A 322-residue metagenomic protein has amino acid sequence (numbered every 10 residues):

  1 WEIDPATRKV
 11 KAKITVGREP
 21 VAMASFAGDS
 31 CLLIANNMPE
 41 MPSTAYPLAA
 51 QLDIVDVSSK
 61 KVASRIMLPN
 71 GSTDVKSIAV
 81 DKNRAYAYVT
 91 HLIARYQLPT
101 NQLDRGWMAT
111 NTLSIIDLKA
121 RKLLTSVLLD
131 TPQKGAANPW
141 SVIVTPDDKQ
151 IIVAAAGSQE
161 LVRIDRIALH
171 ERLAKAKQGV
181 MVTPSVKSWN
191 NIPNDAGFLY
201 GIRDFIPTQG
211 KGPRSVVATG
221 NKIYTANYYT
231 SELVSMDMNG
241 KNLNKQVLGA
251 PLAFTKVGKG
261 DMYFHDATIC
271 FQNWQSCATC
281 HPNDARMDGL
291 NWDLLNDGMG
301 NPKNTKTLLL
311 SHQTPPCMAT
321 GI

Functional and structural regions predicted by a protein language model:
I3, S25, D53-V55, S158: Gly/Ser/Thr-rich loops at beta-strand to alpha-helix junctions that form or flank small-molecule/cofactor-binding
I3-R8, V55, S59-K61: Extracytoplasmic/lumenal domain signature
P5, E19-V21, I34-D53, V89-Q102 (+2 more regions): Beta-propeller blade termini and top-face loops
R8, S64, K76-Q102, A109-T112 (+1 more regions): Periplasmic c-type cytochrome electron-transfer domains
V10-A24, M38-E40, P47-A50, V62-S77: Asp-box/WD-like beta-propeller blade repeats and closely related beta-sheet repeat scaffolds
T15-G17, F26, A35, V55-S58 (+5 more regions): A structural detector for beta-sheet-dominated domains
S25-A27, D56-S59, V80-Y86: A short, structured loop/turn motif at beta-sheet edges
